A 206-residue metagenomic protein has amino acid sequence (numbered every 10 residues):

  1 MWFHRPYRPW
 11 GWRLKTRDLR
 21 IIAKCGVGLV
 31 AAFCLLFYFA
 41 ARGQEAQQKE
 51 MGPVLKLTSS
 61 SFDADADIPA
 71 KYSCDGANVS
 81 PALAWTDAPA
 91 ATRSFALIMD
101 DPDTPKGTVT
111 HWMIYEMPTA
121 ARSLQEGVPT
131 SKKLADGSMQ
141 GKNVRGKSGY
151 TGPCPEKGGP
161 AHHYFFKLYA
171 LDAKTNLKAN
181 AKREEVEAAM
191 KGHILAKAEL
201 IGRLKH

Functional and structural regions predicted by a protein language model:
M1-I22: N-terminal secretory signal peptides that target proteins for export/translocation
W2, L36-H206: N-terminus-centered regions that define maturation/targeting leaders and the start of the first functional domain
Y7-P9, A31, A82, V109: Intrinsically disordered regions, especially transient/low-confidence alpha-helical propensity segments and coil-helix
R8-G11, G26-G28, G43: Residue-identity detector for glycine
G26-F37: Bacterial N-terminal signal peptides
